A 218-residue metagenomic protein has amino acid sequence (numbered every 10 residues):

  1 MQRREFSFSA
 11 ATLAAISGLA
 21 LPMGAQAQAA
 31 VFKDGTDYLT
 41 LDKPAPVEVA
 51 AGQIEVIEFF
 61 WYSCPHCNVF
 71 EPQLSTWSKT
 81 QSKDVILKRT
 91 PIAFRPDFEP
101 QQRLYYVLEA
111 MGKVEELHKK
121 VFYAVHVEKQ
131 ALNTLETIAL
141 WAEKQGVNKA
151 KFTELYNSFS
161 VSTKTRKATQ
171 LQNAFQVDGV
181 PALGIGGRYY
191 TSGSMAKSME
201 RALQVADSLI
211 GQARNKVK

Functional and structural regions predicted by a protein language model:
Q2-P96, G211-K218: Extracytoplasmic thiol/disulfide redox context detector
E5, K144-K218: C-terminal cap of thioredoxin/glutaredoxin-like
Q26, T134, N157-S158: Polar helix-capping/helix-linker motif
E55-E58, V69, Q73-T76, E99-R103 (+7 more regions): Extracytoplasmic/secreted proteins, especially bacterial periplasmic and envelope-associated proteins
S63-H66, A93-D97, A124-E128, S160-V161 (+1 more regions): Solvent-exposed loop/turn segments at secondary-structure junctions within structured extracellular/periplasmic domains
V69, S75, K79-S82, E109-K113 (+6 more regions): Sec-exported extracytoplasmic/periplasmic mature domains
T80-M111, E115-E143: Structural microenvironment flanking redox-active thiols in thiol-disulfide oxidoreductases
